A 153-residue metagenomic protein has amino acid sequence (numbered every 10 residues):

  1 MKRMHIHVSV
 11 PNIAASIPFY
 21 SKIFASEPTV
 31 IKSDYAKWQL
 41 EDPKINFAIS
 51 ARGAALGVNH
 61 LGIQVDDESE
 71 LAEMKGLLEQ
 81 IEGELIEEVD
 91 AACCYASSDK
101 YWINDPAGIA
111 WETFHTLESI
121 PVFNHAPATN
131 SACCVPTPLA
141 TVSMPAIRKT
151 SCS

Functional and structural regions predicted by a protein language model:
M1-A15, K44, V58-L61, N124-S153: N-terminal beta-strand motif that seeds the catalytic metal site of vicinal oxygen chelate
M1-K2, H7-N46: Core segments of cupin and vicinal oxygen chelate
I13, G62-A110, E118-P121: Vicinal oxygen chelate
E27, N46-A48, E84-V89: A short linear hydrophobic-aromatic micro-motif
E27-K32, D90, H115-I120: Conserved catalytic-core motifs of GNAT/GCN5-like acyltransferases
K32-Y35, A55-G57, C94-D99: Short acidic/glycine-enriched loop/turn segments that link adjacent beta-strands
E41-N46, A54-L56, D66-L71: Short, charged/polar surface micro-motifs in flexible loops or helix N-caps
F47-S50, E112: Conserved beta-strand in the GNAT
